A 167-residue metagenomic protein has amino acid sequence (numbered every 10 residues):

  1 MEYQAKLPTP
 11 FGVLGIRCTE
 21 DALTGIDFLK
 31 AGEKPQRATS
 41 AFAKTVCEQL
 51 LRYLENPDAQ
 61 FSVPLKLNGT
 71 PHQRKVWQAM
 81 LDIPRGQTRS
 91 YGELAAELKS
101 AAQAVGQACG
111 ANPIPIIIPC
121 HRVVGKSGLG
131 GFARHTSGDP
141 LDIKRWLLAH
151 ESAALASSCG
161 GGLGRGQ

Functional and structural regions predicted by a protein language model:
M1, R17-E20, K44, K99 (+1 more regions): Low-complexity, intrinsically disordered regions enriched in charged/polar residues
Y3-P10, Q60-L163: Nucleic acid-binding interface residues in structured DNA/RNA-binding domains, emphasizing the DNA-engaging scaffolds
Q4-K6, G15, G25: Beta-strand secondary-structure signal
F11-R17: N-terminal beta1-alpha1 ligand-phosphate binding loop
G12, R52-E55, I114: Proteins with a high burden of low-complexity, intrinsically disordered sequence enriched in S/T/G/P/A and R, requiring
R17-S62: Compact structured core domains
